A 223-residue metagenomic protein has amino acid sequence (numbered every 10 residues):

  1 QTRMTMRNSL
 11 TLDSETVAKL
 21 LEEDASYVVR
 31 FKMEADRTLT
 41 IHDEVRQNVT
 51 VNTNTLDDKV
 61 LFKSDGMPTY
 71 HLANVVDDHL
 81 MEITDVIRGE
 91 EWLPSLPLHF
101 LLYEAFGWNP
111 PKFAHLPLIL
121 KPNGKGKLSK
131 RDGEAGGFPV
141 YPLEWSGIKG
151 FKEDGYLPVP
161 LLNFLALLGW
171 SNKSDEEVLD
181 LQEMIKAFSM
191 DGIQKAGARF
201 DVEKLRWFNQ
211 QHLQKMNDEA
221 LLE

Functional and structural regions predicted by a protein language model:
Q1-G136, G147, N172: Active-site cores that bind ATP or allylic diphosphates and position pyrophosphate for catalysis
F106-E223: Catalytic adenosine-cofactor/nucleotide-binding cores of aminoacyl-tRNA synthetases and other
